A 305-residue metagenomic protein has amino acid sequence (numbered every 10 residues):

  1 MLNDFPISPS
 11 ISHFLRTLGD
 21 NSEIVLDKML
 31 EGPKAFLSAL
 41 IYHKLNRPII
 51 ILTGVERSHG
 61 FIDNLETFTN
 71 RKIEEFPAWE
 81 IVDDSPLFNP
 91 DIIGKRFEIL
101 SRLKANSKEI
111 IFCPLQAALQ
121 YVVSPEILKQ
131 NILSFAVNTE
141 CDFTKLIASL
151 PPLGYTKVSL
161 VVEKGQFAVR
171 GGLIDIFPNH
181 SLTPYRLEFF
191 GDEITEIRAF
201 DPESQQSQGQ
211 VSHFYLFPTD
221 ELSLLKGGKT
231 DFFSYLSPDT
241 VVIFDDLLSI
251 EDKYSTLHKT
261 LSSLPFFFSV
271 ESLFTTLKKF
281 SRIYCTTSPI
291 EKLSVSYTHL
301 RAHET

Functional and structural regions predicted by a protein language model:
M1-R301: ASCE RecA-like P-loop NTPase motor cores that couple ATP hydrolysis to mechanical translocation on nucleic acids
